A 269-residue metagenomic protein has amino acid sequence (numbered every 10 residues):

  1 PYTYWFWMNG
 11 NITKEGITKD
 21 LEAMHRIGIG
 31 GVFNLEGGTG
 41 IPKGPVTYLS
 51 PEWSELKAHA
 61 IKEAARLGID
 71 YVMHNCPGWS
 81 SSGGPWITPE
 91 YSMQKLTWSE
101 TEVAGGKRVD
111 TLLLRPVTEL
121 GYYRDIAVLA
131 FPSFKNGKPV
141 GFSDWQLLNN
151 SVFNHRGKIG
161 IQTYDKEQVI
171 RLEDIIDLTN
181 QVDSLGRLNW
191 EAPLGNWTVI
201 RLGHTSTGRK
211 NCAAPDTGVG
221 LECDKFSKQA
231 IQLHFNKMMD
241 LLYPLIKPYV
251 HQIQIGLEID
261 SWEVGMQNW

Functional and structural regions predicted by a protein language model:
P1-F6, G37-K43, N211-C223: Acidic/histidine-rich, surface-exposed loop or edge segments in extracytoplasmic proteins
I12, G16-T18, A23-I27, G31 (+1 more regions): Mature extracytoplasmic enzyme cores
N34: Short beta-strand and adjacent tight-turn residues that come in two discontinuous sequence segments and form the edges
